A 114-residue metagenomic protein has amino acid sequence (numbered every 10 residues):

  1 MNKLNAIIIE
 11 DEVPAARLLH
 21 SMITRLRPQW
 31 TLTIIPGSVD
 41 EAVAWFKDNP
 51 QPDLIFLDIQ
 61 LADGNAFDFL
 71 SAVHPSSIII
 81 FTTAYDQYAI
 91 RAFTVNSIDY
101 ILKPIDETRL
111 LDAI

Functional and structural regions predicted by a protein language model:
M1-N5: Non-catalytic signal-transmission and effector/linker regions of two-component phosphorelay proteins
E10: Conserved acidic carboxylate
V13-R17, A89: Charged phosphotransfer/docking patches of two-component systems
R17-R25: Charged docking surfaces used in two-component/phosphorelay signaling
H20, I35-L54: Acidic, metal-coordinating helix/loop segments flanking the phosphotransfer/catalytic sites of two-component signaling
R27-T33: A generic structural motif
P52-I114: CheY-like receiver
